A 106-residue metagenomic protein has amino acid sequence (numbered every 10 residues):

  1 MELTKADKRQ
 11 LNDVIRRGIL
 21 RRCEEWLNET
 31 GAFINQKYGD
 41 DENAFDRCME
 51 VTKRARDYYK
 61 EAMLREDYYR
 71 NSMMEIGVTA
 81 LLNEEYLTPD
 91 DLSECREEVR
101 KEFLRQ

Functional and structural regions predicted by a protein language model:
M1-Q106: Acidic, Ser/Pro/Thr-rich low-complexity regulatory regions and the short amphipathic helical interaction modules they
